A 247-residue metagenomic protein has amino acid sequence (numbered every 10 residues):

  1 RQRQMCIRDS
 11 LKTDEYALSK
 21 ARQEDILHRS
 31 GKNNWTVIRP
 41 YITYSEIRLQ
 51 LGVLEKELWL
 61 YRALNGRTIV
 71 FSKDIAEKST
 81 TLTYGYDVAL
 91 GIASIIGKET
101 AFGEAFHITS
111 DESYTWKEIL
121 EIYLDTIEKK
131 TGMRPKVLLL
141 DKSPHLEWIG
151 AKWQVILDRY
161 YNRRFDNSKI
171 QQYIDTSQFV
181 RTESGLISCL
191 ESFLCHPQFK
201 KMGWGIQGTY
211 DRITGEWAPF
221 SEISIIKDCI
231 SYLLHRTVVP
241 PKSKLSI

Functional and structural regions predicted by a protein language model:
Q2-I7, W116: Short, small-residue-biased leader/transition segments that mark boundaries at the very start of proteins
S19: Active-site helix of classical SDR
E24-L49: Conserved beta-loop-beta element that borders a ligand/cofactor-binding pocket
V37, S79-A89, A105, W116 (+2 more regions): Conserved loop-to-helix N-cap of the C-terminal "lid" that shapes the substrate pocket in Rossmann-like
S45, S72-K78, F106-S113, L124 (+3 more regions): Glycine-rich Rossmann NAD(P)(H)-binding loop
L51-W59, S72-I96, G103-E104, I187: Substrate-positioning beta->alpha
V88, I92, I108, I119 (+2 more regions): Non-catalytic, hydrophobic alpha-helical segments
S94-V155, F199-G205, D211-I247: Mid/C-terminal beta-alpha module of Rossmann-like enzyme folds, strongest in SDR-family dehydrogenases/epimerases
